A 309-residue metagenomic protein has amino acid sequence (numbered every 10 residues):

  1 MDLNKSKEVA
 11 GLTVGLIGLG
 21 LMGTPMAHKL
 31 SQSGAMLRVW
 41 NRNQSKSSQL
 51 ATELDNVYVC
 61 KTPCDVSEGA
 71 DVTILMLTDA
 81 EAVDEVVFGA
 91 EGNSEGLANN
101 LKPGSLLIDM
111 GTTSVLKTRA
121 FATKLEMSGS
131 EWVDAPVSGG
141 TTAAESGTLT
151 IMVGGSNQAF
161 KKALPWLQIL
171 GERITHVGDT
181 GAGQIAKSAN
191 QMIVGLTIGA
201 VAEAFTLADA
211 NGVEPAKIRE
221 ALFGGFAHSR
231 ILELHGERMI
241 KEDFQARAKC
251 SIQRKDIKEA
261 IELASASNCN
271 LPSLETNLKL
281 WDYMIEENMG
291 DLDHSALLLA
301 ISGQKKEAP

Functional and structural regions predicted by a protein language model:
M1-L75, S105, T141: NAD(P)+-binding Rossmann beta1-loop-alpha1 motif at the extreme N-terminus of oxidoreductases
M22, M26, M76, M110 (+2 more regions): Methionine-biased hydrophobic packing positions in alpha-helices, especially within tandem helical repeat solenoids
P63-E68, V72-L75, A80-L149: Rossmann-like NAD(P)(H) cofactor-binding subdomain of soluble oxidoreductases
T112-G195: Rossmann-fold dinucleotide-binding core
S146-G154, T175, D179-N211, F223-L234 (+1 more regions): Active-site-proximal catalytic alpha-helix in oxidoreductases
T180, H228-H294, P309: Interdomain hinge/lid region at the active-site interface of Rossmann-like NAD(P)-dependent oxidoreductases
A216-F223, E275-K279: Beta-strand segments within the central parallel beta-sheet cores of soluble alpha/beta enzyme folds
